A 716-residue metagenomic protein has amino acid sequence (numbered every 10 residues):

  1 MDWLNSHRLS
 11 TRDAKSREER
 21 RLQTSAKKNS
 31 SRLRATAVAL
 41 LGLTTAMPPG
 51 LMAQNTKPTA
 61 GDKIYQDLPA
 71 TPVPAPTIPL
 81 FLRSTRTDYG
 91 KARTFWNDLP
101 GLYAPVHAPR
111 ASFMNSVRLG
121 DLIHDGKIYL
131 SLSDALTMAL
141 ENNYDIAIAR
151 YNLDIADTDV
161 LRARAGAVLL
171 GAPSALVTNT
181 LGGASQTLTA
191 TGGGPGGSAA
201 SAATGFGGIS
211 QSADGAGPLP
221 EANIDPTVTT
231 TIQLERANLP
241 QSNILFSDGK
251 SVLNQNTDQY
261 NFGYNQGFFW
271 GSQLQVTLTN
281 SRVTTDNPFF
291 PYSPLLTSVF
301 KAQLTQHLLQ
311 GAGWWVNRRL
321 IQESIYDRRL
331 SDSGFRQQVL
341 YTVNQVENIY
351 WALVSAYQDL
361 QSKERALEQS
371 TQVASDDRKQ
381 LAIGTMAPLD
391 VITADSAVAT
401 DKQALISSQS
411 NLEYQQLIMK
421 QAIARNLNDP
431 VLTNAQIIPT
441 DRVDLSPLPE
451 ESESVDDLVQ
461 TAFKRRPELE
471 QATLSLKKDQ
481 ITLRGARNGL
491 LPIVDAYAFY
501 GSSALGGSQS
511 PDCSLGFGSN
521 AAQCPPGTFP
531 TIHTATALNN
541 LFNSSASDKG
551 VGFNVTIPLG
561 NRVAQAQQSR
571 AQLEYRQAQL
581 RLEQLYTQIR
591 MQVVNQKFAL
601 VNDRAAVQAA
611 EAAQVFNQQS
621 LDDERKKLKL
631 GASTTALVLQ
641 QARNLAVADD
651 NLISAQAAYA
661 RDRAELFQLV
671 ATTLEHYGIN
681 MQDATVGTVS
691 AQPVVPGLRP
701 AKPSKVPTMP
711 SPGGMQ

Functional and structural regions predicted by a protein language model:
D2-S6, S16, A26-S30, M52-Y89 (+10 more regions): Acidic, low-complexity, intrinsically disordered peripheral segments
T36-M47: Bacterial N-terminal signal peptides
L102, V106-S112, I128-Y129, S133 (+4 more regions): Transmembrane beta-strand segments of Gram-negative outer membrane beta-barrel proteins
N115-D145: Mature N-terminal segment immediately following signal peptide/propeptide cleavage in secreted/periplasmic
M138-A147, D157-G171, A216-I224, R236-S242 (+9 more regions): A glycine-/polar-enriched beta->alpha junction
I148-A163, Q338-K363, Q372, K379 (+6 more regions): Amphipathic alpha-helical coiled-coil segments
N254-Y260, L296-S298, S547-K549: Residues that define the transmembrane beta-barrel architecture of outer-membrane proteins
V276, L296-A404, S408-L417, Q421-A424: Hydrophobic, small-residue-rich alpha-helical packing segments that form membrane-like cores
